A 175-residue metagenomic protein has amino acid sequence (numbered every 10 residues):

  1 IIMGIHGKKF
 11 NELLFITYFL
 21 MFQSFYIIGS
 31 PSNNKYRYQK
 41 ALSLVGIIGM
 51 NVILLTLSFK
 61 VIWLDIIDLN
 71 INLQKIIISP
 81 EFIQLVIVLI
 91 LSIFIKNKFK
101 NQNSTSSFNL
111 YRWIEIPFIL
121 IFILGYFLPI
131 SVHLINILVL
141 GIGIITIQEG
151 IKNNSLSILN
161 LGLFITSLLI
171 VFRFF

Functional and structural regions predicted by a protein language model:
I1-F175: Alpha-helical transmembrane segments of multi-pass membrane proteins
